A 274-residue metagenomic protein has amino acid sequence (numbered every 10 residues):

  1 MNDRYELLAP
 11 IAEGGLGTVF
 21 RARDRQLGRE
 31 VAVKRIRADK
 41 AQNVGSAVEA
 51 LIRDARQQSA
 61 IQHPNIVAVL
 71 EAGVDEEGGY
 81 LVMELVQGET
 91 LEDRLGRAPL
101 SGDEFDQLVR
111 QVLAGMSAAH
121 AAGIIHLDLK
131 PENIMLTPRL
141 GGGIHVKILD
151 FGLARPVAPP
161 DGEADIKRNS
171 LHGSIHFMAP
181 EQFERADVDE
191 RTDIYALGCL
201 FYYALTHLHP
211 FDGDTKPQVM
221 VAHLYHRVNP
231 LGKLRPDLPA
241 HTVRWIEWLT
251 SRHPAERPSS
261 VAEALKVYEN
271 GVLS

Functional and structural regions predicted by a protein language model:
T18: Conserved N-lobe ATP-binding subsite of Hanks-type protein kinase domains, especially the beta3 VAIK lysine
R37-A60: AlphaC helix of the eukaryotic protein kinase fold
Q42-G45, P138-F183: Activation segment of protein kinases
A72: Activation-segment/catalytic-loop signature of the eukaryotic protein kinase fold
E76-T90, R94: Conserved short submotifs of the Hanks-type protein kinase catalytic core that shape the nucleotide-binding pocket
L108-V109: Activation segment signature within eukaryotic-like protein kinase domains
A114-I124: Protein kinase catalytic-loop region centered on the HRD/HxD motif
